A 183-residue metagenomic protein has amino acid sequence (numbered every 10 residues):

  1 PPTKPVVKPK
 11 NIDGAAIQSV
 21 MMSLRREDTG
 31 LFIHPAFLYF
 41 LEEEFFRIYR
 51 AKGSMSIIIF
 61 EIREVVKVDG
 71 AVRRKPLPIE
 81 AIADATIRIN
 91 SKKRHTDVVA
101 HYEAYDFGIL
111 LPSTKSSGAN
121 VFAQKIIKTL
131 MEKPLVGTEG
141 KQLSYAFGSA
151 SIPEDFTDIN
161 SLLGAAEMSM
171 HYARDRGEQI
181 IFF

Functional and structural regions predicted by a protein language model:
N11-H34: Amphipathic HAMP/coiled-coil signal-transducing linker helices that couple sensory inputs to cytosolic output domains
L31-G53, I87-S91: Short regulatory alpha-helical coupling segments that immediately precede and/or link into cyclic nucleotide signaling
P35-Y39, R50-D69, E80-A81, Y105: Catalytic-site or vestigial catalytic-site microsegments of nucleotide-handling domains
F37, S116-I127, I152-I181: Catalytic-core segments of nucleotide cyclases and related cyclic-nucleotide turnover enzymes
V66, G70-T96: Active-site-proximal alpha-helical element of nucleotidyl cyclase-like catalytic domains and analogous helices
A85-N90, N120-L135, E167: Alpha-helical scaffold within the catalytic cores of cyclic-nucleotide enzymes
I89, A100-K115: Short beta-strand->loop micro-motif that forms the acidic, two-metal-ion catalytic signature in nucleotide-processing
D97-H101, K141: A short pre-motif secondary-structure segment
